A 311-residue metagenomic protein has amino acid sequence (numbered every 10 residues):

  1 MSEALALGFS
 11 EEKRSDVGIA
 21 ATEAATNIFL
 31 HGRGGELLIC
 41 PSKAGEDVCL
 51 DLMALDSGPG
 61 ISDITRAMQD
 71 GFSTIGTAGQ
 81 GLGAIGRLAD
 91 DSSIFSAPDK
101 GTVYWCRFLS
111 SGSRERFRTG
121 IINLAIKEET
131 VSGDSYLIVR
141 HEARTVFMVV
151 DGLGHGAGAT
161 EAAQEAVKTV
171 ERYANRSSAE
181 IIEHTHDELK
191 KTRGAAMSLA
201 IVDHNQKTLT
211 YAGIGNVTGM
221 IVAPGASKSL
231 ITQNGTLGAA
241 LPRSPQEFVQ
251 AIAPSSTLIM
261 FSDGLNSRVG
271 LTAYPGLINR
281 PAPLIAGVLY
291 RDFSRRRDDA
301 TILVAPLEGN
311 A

Functional and structural regions predicted by a protein language model:
M1-T22: Conserved short strand/loop->alpha-helix "switch" segment adjacent to the catalytic nucleotide/phosphoryl-transfer site
E12, A25-E115, H141-M148, V202-H204 (+2 more regions): Conserved beta-strand-loop-beta-strand hairpin that lines the nucleotide-binding pocket of ATP/GTP-utilizing enzymes
V17, D56-S62, F72, A89 (+3 more regions): Structured catalytic cores of enzymes that bind and process phosphorylated ligands/cofactors
Q80, S93-A97, G112-G158, A163-A311: Conserved subregion of the PPM/PP2C metallophosphatase catalytic domain
